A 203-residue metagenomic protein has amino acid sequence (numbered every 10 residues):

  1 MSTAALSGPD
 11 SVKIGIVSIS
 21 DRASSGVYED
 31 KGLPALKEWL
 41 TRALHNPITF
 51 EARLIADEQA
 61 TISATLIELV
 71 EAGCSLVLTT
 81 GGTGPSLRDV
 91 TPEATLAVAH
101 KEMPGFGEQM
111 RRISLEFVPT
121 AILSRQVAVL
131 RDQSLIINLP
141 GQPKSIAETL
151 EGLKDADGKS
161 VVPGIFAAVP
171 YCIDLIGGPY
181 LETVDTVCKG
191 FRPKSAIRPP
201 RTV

Functional and structural regions predicted by a protein language model:
M1-V203: Non-catalytic beta/alpha edge segments that cap or flank active sites
